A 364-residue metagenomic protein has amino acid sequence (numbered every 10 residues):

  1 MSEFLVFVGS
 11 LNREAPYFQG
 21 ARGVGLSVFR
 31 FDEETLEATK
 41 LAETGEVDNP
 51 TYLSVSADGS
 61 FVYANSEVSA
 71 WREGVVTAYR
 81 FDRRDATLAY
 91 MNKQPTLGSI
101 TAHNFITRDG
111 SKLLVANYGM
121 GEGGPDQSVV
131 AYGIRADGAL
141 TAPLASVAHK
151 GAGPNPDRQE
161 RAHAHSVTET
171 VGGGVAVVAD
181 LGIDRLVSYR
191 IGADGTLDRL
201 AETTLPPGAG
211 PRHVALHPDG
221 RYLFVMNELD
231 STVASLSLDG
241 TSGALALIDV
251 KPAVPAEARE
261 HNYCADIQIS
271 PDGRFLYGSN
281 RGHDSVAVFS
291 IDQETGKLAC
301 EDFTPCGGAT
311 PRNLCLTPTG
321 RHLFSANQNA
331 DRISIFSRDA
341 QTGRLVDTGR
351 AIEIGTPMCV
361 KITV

Functional and structural regions predicted by a protein language model:
P16-V24, V68-V75, G121-Q127, A179-I183 (+3 more regions): Short, solvent-exposed loop/turn segments at conserved positions within beta-propeller repeat blades
F29-L36, A78-A86, A131-T141, Y189-T196 (+3 more regions): Short loop/turn segments immediately following beta-strands, especially the blade-tip and inter-blade linker loops
T39-G110: Blade-loop segments of beta-propeller domains
T39-G45, A89-P95, G151-R158, D198-T204 (+3 more regions): A short beta-strand motif characteristic of beta-propeller blades
D48-A57, L97-R108, M120-G121, K150-G172 (+4 more regions): Beta-rich, blade/repeat-based domains predominating in secreted/periplasmic proteins but also intracellular
G173-D230: Loop-centered beta-sheet repeat module
N329-S337, V346-V364: Blade-level signature of beta-propeller repeat domains, shared across WD40, Kelch, NHL, RCC1 and BNR/Asp-box propellers
